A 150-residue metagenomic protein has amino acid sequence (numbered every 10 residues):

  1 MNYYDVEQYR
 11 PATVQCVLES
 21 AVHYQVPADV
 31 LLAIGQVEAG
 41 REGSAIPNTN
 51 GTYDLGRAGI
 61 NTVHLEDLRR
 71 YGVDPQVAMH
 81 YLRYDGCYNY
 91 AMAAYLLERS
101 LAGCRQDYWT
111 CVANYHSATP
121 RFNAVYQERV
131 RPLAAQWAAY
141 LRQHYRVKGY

Functional and structural regions predicted by a protein language model:
M1-Y150: Catalytic glycan-binding domains that act on GlcNAc-containing polysaccharides
